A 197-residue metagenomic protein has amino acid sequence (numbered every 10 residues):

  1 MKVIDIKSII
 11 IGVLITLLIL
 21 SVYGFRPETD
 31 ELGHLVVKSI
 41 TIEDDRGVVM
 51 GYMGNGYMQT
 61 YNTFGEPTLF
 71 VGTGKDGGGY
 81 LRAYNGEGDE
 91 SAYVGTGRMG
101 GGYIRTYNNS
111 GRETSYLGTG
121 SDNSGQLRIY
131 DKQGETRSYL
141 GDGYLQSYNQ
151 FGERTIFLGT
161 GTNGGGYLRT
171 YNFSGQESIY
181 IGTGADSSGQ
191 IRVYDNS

Functional and structural regions predicted by a protein language model:
M1-E28: Single-pass membrane-anchoring alpha-helices
P27-N196: Parallel beta-helix/beta-solenoid repeats that form elongated, surface-exposed shafts/blades used for receptor binding
